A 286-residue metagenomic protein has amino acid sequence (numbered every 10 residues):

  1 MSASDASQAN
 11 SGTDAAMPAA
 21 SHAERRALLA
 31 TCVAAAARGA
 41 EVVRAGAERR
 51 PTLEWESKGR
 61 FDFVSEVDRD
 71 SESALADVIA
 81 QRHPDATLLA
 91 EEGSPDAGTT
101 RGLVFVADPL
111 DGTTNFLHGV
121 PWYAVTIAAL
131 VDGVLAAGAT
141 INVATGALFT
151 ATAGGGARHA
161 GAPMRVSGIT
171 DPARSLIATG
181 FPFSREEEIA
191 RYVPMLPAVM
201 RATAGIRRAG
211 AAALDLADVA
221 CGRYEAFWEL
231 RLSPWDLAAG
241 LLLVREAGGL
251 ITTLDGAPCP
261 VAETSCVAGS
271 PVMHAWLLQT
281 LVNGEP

Functional and structural regions predicted by a protein language model:
M1-L110, P286: N-terminal subdomain of lithium-sensitive/metallo-dependent phosphomonoesterases centered on the IMPase/IPPase/PAP
V43-G46, D68, I79, T113 (+6 more regions): Residue-level signal for inorganic ion chemistry
R50, Y123, A151-G155, R245 (+1 more regions): A short, compositionally biased
E56, A97-T99, D132, T150 (+3 more regions): Solvent-exposed alpha-helices and their adjacent loops that cap or buttress functional pockets in soluble metabolic
R69, S73, E92, P109-G112 (+6 more regions): Generic detector of well-ordered alpha-helical packing
T99-R158, A173: DPxDG-like acidic metal-binding loop motif
R165-P286: An extended, acidic
